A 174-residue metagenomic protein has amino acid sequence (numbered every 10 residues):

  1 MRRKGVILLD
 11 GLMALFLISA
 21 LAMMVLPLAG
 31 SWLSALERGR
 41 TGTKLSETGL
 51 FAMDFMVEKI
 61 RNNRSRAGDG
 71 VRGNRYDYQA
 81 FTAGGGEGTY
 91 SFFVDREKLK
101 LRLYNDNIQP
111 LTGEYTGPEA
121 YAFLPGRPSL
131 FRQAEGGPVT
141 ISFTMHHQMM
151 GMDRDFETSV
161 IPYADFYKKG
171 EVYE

Functional and structural regions predicted by a protein language model:
R2, V6-R61: Aliphatic-rich helix starts adjacent to a transmembrane/signal segment
I7, T112, T158: Ser/Thr-centric signal marking residues that sit in or immediately flank functional binding/regulatory motifs
A14, D106-I108, H146: Residue-level signature for short turns and capping positions that connect secondary-structure elements
K44, A122, S159-I161: Generic structural detector for well-ordered beta-strands
L50, R61, L99-L103, Y163: Short, cationic motifs built from Arg/Lys/His that form the positively charged side of catalytic pockets
S65-G136, G170-E174: Type IV pilin-like appendage domain
S129-E174: Short linear sequence signals and composition-biased patches located at protein termini or domain-edge surfaces
